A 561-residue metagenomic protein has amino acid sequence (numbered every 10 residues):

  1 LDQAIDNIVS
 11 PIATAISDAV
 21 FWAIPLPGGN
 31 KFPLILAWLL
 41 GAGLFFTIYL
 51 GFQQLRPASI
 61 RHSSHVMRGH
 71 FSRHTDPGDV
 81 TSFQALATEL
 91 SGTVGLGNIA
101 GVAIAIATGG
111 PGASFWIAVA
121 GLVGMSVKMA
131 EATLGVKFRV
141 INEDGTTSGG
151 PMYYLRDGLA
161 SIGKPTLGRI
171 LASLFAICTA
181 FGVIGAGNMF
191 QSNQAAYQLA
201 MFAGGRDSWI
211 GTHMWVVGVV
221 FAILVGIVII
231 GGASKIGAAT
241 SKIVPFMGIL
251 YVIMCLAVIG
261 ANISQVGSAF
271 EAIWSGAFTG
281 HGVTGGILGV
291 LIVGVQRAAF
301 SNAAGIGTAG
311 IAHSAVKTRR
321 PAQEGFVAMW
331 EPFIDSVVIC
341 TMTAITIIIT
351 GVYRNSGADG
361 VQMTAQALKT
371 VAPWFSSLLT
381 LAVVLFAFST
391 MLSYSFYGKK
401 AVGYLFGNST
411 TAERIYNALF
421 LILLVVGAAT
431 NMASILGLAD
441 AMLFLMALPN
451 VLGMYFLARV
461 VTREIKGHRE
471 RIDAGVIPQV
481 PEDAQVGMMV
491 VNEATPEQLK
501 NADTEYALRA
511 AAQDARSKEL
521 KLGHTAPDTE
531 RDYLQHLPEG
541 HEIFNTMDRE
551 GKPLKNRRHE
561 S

Functional and structural regions predicted by a protein language model:
L1-L96, A107-A113, G124, Y455-A494 (+3 more regions): N-terminal alpha-helical transmembrane segments of multi-pass membrane transport and channel/translocase proteins
W38-A42, F46-H62, L171, F175 (+7 more regions): Membrane-interface loop-to-helix entry segments
F46-T47, S91, A120-G145, R156-N193 (+2 more regions): Helix-loop-helix module between adjacent transmembrane segments
L50-L55, N98-G101, G185-A196, R206 (+5 more regions): Transmembrane helix-loop junctions in multi-pass membrane proteins
Q53-S82, I104, G110-S114, S126-L167 (+3 more regions): Flexible loop linkers connecting adjacent transmembrane helices in multi-pass alpha-helical membrane transporters
F71-A107, L134-F138, E143-G158, L174-A180 (+1 more regions): Alpha-helical membrane segments and immediately flanking helix-loop junctions that form or couple to the substrate/ion
E131-E143, M254-A272, V283-G286, S314-T318 (+1 more regions): Extracellular/periplasmic helix-exit of transmembrane alpha-helices
G231-S241, F246-S314, E331, Q366: Membrane-embedded translocation segments of transport machinery
